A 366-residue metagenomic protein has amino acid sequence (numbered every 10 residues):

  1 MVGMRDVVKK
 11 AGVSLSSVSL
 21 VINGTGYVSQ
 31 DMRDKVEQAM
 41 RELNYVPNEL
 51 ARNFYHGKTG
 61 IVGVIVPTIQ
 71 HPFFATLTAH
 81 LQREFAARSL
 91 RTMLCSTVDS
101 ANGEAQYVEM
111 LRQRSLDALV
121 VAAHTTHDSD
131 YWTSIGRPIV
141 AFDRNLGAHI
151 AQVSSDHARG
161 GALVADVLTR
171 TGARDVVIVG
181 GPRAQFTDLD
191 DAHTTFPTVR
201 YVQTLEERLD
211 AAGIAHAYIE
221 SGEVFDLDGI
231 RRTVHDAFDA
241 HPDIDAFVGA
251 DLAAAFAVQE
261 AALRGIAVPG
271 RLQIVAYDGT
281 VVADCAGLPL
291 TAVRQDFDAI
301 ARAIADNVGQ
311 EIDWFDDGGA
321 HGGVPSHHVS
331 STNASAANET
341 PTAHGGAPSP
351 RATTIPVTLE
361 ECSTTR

Functional and structural regions predicted by a protein language model:
M1-G3, R41-A79, R88-L90, V98 (+1 more regions): N-terminal helix-turn-helix/winged-helix DNA-binding helices and compositionally similar short basic alpha-helical
M1-G60, R366: N-terminal helix-turn-helix DNA-binding module of bacterial transcription factors
S17-L20, Y55-T68, D175-D191: Short beta-strand segments enriched in small/hydrophobic residues
P67-T76, C95-N102, V153-L163, V179-H235 (+3 more regions): Hinge/beta->alpha junction and helix N-cap segments in small-molecule ligand-binding domains
R83-D128: Central regulatory/effector-binding core of bacterial HTH transcription factors
A122-D166, R170, G181-Q185, D278-L290: Flexible loop/hinge segments that line or gate small-molecule binding clefts
D175, H216-A217, V268-Q273: Short acidic capping loops at alpha-helix termini that bridge into adjacent secondary structure
H235, A240-R366: Flexible loop/turn connectors
